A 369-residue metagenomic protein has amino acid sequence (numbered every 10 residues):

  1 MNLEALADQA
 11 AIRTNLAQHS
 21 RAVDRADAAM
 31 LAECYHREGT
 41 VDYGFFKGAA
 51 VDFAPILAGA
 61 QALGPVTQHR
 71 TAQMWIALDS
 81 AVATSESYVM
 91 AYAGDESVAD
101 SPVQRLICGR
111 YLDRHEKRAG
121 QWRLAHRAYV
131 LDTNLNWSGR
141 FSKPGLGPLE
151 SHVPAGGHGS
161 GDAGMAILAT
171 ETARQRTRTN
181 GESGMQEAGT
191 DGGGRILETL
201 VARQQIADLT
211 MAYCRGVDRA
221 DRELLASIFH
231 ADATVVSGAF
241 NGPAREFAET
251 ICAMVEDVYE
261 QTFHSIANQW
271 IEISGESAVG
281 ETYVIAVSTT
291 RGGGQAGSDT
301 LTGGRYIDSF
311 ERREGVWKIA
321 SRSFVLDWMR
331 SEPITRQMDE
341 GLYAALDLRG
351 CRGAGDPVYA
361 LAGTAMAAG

Functional and structural regions predicted by a protein language model:
M1-R25, A29, E33, R37 (+4 more regions): Short, low-complexity N-terminal intrinsically disordered segments enriched in polar/charged residues
V23, Y35, V89-A91, A128-L131 (+4 more regions): Short beta-strand segments enriched in hydrophobic/aromatic residues within well-folded beta-rich domains
A28-D95, R222-T290: A solvent-exposed, acidic/Ser-Thr-rich amphipathic alpha-helical stretch
G64, Y92-P102, N134-L135, Y259 (+2 more regions): Short, cysteine-centered beta-strand-loop-beta hairpins and adjacent loop/turn segments enriched in charged/polar
G64-T67, Q104-L106, Q204, Q261-T262 (+1 more regions): Transmembrane beta-barrel outer-membrane domains
H69-T71, L106-Y111, H264-I266, L301-Y306: Short, surface-exposed coil-to-beta transition loops
T84-E86, C108-P148, V279-E281, G303-Q337: Short beta-strand edge/turn micro-motifs at domain boundaries
P144-E187, E340-G369: A hydrophobic membrane-anchoring alpha-helix module
